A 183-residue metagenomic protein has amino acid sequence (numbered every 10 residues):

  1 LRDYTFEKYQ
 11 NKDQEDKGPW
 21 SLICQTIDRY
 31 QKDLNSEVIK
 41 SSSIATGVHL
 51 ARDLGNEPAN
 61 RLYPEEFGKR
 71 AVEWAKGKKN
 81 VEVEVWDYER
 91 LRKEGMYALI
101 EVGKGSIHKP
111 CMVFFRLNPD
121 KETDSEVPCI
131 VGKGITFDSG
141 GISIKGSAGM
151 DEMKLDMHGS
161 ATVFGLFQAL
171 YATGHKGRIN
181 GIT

Functional and structural regions predicted by a protein language model:
L1-G134: Short amphipathic alpha-helical segment within the helicase RecA-like ATPase core that mediates nucleic-acid
A71, P128-I130, S143-T183: Alpha-helical metal-binding/catalytic segments enriched in His/Glu/Asp
